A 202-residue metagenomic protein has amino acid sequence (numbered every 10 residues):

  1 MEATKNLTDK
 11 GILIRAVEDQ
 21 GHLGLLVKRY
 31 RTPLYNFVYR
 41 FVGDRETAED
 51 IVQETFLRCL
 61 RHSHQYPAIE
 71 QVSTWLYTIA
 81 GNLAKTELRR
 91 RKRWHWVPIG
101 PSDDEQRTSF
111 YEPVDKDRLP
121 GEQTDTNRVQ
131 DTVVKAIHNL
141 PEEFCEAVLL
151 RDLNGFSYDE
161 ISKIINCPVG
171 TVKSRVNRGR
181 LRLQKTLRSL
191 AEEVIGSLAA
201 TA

Functional and structural regions predicted by a protein language model:
M1-P33, R40, H138, K185 (+1 more regions): N-terminal module of bacterial RNA polymerase sigma factors
E2-K5, W96-G100, Y111, T132-K135 (+2 more regions): C-terminal edge and immediately downstream basic/flexible tail or linker adjoining helix-turn-helix-like DNA-binding
V17, E54-V72, R90-K92: Sigma70-family region 2
R29-T32, R40-G43, L149-D159: Short helix-capping/turn signature of helix-turn-helix
N36, D50-L57, E70-N82: Structural recognition of an alpha-helix C-terminal capping motif at a helix-to-coil junction
H64-A68, T78-I99, R178, S189: Arg/Lys-rich amphipathic alpha helix in sigma70-family domain 2
Q106-K135: Acidic, proline/glycine-rich intrinsically disordered inter-domain spacer in sigma factors
V134-E146, L150-T171: Helix-turn-helix DNA-binding module
